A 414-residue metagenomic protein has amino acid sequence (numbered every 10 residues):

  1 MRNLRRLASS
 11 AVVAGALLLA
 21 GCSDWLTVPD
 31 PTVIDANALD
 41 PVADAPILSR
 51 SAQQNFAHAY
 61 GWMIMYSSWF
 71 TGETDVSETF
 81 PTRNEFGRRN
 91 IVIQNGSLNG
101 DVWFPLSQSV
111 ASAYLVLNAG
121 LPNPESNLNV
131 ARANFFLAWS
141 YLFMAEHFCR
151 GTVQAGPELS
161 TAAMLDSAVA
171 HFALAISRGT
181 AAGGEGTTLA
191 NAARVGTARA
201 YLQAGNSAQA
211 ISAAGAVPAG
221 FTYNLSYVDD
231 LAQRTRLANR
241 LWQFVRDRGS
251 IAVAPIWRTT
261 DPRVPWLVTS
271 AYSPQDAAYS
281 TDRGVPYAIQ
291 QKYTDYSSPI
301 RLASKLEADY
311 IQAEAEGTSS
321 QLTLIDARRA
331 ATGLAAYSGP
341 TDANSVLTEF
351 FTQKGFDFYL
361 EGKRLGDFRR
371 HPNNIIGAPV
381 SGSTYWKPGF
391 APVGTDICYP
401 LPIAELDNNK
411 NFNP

Functional and structural regions predicted by a protein language model:
M1-A20: Sec-dependent bacterial lipoprotein signal peptides
C22-T71, I376-P414: Membrane-proximal, proline-rich intrinsically disordered regions
P46-R50, R83-G151, A173-G183, Y296-A303 (+2 more regions): Conserved, well-structured interaction surfaces
S77, T82, F86, G205-L306 (+6 more regions): Hydrophobic-face positions in mid-chain alpha helices that act as interaction patches
